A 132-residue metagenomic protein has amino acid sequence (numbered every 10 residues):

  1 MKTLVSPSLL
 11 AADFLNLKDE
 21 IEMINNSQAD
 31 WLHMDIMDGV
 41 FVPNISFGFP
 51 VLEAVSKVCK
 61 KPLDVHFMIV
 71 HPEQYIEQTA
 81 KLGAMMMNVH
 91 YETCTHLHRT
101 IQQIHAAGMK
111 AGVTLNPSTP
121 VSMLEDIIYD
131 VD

Functional and structural regions predicted by a protein language model:
M1-N88, E92-H96, Q103-A111, L124-D130: Conserved N-terminal beta1-alpha1 strand-loop-helix module at the mouth
V113-L115: Short, hydrophobic beta-strand segments that form beta-sheet elements in well-ordered domains
